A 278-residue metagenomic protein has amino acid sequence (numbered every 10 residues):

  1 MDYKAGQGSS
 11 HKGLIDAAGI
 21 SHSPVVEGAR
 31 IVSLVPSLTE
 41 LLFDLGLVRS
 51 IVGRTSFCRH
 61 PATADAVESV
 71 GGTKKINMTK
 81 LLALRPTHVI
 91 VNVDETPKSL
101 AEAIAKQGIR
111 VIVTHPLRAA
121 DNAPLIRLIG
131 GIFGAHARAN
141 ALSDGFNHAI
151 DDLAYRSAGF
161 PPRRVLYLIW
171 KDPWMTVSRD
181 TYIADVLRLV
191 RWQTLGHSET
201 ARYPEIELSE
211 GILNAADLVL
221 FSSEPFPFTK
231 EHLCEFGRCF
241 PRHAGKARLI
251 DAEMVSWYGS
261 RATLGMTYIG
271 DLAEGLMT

Functional and structural regions predicted by a protein language model:
M1-T278: N-terminal ligand-binding lobe of clamshell/alpha-beta domains
